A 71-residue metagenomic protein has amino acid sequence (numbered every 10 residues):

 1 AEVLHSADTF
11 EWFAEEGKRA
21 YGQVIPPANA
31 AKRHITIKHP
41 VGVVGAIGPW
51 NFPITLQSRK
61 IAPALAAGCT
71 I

Functional and structural regions predicted by a protein language model:
A1-Q57, I61: N-terminal Rossmann NAD(P)-binding subdomain characteristic of aldehyde/semialdehyde dehydrogenases
L65-A66: Short hydrophobic alpha-helices that are characteristic scaffold elements of the AMP-binding
T70-I71: A short hydrophobic/small-residue beta-strand
